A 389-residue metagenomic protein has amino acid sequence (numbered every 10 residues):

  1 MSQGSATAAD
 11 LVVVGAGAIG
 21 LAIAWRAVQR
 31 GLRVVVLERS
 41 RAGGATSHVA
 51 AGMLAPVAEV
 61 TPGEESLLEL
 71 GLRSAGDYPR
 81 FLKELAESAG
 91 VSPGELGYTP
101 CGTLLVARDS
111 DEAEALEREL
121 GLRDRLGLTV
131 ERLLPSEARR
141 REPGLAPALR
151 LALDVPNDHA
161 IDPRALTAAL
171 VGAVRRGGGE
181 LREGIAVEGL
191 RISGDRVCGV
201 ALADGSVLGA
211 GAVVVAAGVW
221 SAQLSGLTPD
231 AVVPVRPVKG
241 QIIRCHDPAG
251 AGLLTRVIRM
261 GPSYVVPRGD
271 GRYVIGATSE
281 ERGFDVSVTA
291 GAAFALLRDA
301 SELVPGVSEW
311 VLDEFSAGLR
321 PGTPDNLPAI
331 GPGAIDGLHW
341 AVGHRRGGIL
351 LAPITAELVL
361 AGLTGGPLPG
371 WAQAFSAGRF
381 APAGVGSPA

Functional and structural regions predicted by a protein language model:
A9-V35: N-terminal Rossmann-like FAD-binding beta1-loop-alpha1 element of flavoenzymes
W25-R30, L37-R39, G52-L54, A58 (+3 more regions): Active-site substrate-recognition segment that forms the wall of the catalytic cavity or substrate channel
G52-R141, A300: Dinucleotide-binding Rossmann-like beta1-alpha1 core, especially the glycine-rich loop that anchors the ADP
P93-A107, E119-L120, L126, E131-G177 (+2 more regions): Helix-loop-beta segment of a Rossmann-like dinucleotide-binding subdomain
L153-D204, L208-A212: Helical element adjacent to the flavin cofactor pocket in flavoenzyme catalytic cores
V304-A389: C-terminal catalytic lobe of FAD-dependent flavoproteins
